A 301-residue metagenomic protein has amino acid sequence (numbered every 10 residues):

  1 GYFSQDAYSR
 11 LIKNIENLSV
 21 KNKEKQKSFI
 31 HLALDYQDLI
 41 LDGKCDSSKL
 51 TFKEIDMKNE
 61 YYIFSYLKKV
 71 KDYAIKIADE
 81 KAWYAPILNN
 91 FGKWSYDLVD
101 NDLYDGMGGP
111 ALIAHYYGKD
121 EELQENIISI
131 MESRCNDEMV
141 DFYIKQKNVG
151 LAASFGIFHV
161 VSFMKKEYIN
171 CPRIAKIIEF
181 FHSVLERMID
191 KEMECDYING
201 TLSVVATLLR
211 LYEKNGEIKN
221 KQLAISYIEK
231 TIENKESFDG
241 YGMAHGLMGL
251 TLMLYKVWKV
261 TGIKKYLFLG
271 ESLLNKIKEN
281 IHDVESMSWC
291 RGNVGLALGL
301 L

Functional and structural regions predicted by a protein language model:
G1-D105, G109-I113, F142-V149: Regulatory N- and C-terminal appendages and interdomain linkers associated with kinase/kinase-like NTP transferase
F3, A7, I55-Y62, L123 (+4 more regions): Non-membrane alpha-helical secondary structure
M57, D97, N101, E122 (+4 more regions): Charge-dense, low-complexity intrinsically disordered segments
I63-A82, E122-I144, P172-E192, K219-F238 (+1 more regions): Long, well-ordered core segments of solenoidal/helical folds
D100-Y116, N148-F163, C195-Y212, Y241-W258 (+1 more regions): Well-ordered alpha-helical segments within folded domains of soluble proteins
Y117, M164-Y168, L211-K219, V257-F268: Inter-helical turn/loop segments and adjacent helix faces that build the functional surface of alpha-helical bundle
N148-K166, N170-V184: Well-ordered mid-protein domain cores that form the structural environment of catalytic cofactors
